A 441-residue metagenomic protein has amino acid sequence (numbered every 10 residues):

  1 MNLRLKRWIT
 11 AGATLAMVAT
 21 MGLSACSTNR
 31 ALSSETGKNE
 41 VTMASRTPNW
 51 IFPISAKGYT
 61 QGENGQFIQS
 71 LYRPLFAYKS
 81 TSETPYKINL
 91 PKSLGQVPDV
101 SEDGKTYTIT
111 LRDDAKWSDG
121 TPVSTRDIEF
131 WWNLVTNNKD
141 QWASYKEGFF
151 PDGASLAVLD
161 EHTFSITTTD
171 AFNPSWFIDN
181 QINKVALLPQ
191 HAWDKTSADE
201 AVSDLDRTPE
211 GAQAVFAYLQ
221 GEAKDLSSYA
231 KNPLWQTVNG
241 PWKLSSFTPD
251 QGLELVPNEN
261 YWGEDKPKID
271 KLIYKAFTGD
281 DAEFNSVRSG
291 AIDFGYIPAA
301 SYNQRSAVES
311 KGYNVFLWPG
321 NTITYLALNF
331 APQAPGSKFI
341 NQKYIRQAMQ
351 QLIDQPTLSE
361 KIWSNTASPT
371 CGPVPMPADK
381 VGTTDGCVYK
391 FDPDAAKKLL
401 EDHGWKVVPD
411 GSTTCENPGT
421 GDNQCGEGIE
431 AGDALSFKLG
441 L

Functional and structural regions predicted by a protein language model:
G22-A25: C-terminal motif of bacterial Sec signal peptides marking the signal peptidase cleavage site
S27-N29: Bacterial signal peptide processing site
G37-P48, T106-I109, W131, F164-I166 (+4 more regions): Short, well-ordered beta-strand elements
A44-E102, N133, T237: N-terminal lobe/hinge region of extracytoplasmic solute-binding protein
Q96-W142, L159, S165-T167, E283-S286 (+1 more regions): Aromatic- and charge-enriched surface segment that lines or borders ligand/interaction sites
V135-Y145, S155-V158, S245-N260, I273-S337 (+5 more regions): Extracellular/periplasmic solute-recognition and catalytic clefts
E147-L219: Surface-exposed binding/hinge segments that line and control ligand-binding clefts or catalytic entry sites
I340-L441: Append "and occasionally in soluble cytosolic enzymes with long acidic Gly/Pro-rich linkers
